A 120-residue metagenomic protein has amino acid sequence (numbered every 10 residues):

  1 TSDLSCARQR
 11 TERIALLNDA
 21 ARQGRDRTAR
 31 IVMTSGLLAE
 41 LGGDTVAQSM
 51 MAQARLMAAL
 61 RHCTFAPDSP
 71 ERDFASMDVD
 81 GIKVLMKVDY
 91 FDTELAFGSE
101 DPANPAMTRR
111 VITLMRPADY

Functional and structural regions predicted by a protein language model:
L4-D78: Compact soluble domain cores
D73-Y120: Short, compact, well-ordered microdomains
